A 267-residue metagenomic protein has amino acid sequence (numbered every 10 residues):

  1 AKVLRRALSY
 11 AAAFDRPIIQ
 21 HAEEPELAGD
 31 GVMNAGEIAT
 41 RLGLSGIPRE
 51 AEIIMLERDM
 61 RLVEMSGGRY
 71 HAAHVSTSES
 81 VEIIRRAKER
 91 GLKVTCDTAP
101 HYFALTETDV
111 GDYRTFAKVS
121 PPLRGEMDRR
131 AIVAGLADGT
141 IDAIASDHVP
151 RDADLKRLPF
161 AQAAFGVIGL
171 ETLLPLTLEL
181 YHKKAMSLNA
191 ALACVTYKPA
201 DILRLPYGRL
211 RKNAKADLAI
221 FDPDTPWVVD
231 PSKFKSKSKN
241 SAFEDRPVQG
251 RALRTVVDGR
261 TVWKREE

Functional and structural regions predicted by a protein language model:
A1-I144: Histidine/acidic residue-rich metal-binding segments in metalloenzymes
V3, G169-L173, K235: Short acidic-hydrophobic sequence patches enriched in Asp/Glu that either
A28, V81, A104, D152-D154 (+3 more regions): Glycine/Thr-rich phosphate-binding loops of Rossmann-like dinucleotide-binding domains
T40-G67, F116, G135-D138, D142-I144 (+1 more regions): His/Asp/Glu-enriched, well-ordered alpha-helical/loop segment that forms or immediately abuts the divalent-metal
L42-S45, H101-F103, T108, A117 (+9 more regions): Flexible, active-site-adjacent loop/turn segments at secondary-structure boundaries
R49, T108-V110, T115, P122-R124 (+9 more regions): Short capping/connector residues at structural and topological boundaries
T77, H101, V149-R151, P223-P226 (+1 more regions): Short, glycine-/Ser/Thr-/acidic-enriched flexible segments
P159-Q162, K215-E267: C-terminal cap of metal-dependent C-N hydrolases
